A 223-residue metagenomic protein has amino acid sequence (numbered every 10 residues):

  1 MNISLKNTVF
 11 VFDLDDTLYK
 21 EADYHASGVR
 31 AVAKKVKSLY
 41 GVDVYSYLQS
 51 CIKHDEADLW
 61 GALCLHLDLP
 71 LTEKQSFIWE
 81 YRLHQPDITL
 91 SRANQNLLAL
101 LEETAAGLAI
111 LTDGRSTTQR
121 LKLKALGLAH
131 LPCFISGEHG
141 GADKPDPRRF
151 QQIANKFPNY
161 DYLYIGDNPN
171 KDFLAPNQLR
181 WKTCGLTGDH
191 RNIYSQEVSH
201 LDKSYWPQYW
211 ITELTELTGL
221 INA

Functional and structural regions predicted by a protein language model:
M1-N7, E102, A109, R115-A223: Asp-based, Mg2+/Mn2+-dependent phosphohydrolase catalytic module
M1-Y45: Active-site neighborhood of HAD-like aspartate-dependent phosphohydrolases
K20, I110-L111: Small/polar loops that bind or transfer phosphate-bearing groups
S27, A31, A62, N96 (+3 more regions): Alpha-helical elements of Rossmann-like donor-binding domains used by nucleotide-donor carbohydrate transfer enzymes
K35-S38, V42, Q49-L83, L100: A metal-dependent, Asp-based hydrolase signature
C51-H54, P86-L90, G141-A142: Acidic-and-aromatic substrate-binding clefts and catalytic sites of carbohydrate-active enzymes
R82-A109, P147: Short, acidic loop-to-helix structural element flanking the phosphoryl-transfer center in phosphate-processing enzymes
